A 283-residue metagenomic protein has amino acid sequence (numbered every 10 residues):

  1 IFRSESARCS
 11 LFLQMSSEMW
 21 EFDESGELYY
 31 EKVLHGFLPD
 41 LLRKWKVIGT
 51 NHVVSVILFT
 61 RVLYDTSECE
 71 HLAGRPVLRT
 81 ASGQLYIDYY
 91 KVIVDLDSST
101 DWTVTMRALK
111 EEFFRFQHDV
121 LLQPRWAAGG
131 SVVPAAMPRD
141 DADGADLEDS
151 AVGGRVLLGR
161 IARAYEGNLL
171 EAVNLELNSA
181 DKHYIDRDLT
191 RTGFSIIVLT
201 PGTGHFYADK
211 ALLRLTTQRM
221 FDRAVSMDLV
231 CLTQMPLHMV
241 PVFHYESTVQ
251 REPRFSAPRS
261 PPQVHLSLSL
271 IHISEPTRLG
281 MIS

Functional and structural regions predicted by a protein language model:
I1-F2, R43-V47, V54-S55, Y184-L189 (+3 more regions): Beta-strand elements of modular eukaryotic interaction domains
I1-S10, S16-E18, D23-G26, D181: Acidic, polar low-complexity linker/tail segments
M19-V56, S67: …and closely analogous acidic/polar surface helices at protein-protein or active-site interfaces in A-domain-like
G26-L41, E166-L177, D209-T216: Well-ordered, non-membrane alpha-helical segments in soluble/globular domains
G74-M106, E112-F116, L157, L170 (+1 more regions): Conserved, structured regulatory domains from eukaryotic proteins
D95-R191: Von Willebrand factor
S179, H183-R187, G202-Q250, S260: VWA/integrin I-like adhesion module and closely mimicked acidic/polar interface patches used
I271-I282: Single conserved hydrophobic/aromatic residue that forms the stacking wall/gate of nucleotide- or nucleobase-binding
